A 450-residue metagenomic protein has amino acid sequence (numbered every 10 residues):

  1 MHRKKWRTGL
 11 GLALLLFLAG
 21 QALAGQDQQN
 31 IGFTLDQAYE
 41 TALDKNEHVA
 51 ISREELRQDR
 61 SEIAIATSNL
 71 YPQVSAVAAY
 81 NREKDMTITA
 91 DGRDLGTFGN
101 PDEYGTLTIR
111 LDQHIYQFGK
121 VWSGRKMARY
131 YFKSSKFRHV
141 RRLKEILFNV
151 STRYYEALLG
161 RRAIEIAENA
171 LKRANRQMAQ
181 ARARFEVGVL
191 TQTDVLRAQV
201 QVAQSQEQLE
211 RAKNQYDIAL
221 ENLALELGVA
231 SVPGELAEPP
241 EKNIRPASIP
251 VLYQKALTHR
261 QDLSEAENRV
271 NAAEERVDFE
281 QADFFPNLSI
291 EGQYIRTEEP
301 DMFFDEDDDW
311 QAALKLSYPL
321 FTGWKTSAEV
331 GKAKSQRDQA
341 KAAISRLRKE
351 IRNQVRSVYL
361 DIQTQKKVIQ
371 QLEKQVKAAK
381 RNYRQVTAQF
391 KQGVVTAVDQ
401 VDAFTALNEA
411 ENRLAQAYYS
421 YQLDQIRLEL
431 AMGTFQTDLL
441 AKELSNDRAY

Functional and structural regions predicted by a protein language model:
H2-T8, F33, R142-K255, V358-D361 (+4 more regions): Periplasmic alpha-helical coiled-coil/stalk elements that build and connect Gram-negative outer-membrane
R3, Q26-Q28, R413-Y450: Acidic, low-complexity, intrinsically disordered peripheral segments
G11-Q21: Bacterial N-terminal signal peptides
L23-A79, D85, S231-N271, P319-L320 (+4 more regions): Bacterial Sec-pathway N-terminal export signals of envelope proteins
T34, Q73-M86, R93-R141, S264-R276 (+2 more regions): Small/polar-residue-enriched beta-strand and adjacent coil segments characteristic of outer-membrane beta-barrel
I51-A66, R142-E165, R176, A183 (+4 more regions): Amphipathic alpha-helical coiled-coil segments
A212, Q261, A417: Metallo-beta-lactamase
